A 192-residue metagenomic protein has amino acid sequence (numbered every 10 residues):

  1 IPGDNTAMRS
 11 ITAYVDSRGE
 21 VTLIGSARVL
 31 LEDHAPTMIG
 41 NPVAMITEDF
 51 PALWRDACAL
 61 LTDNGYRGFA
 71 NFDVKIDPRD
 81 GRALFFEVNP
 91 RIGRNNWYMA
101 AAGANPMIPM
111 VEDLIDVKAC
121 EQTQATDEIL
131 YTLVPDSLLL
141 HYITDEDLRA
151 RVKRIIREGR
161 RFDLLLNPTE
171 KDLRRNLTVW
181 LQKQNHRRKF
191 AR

Functional and structural regions predicted by a protein language model:
I1-A35, E48-R55, I76, R82-L84: Phosphate-binding site of ATP-dependent enzymes
T12, C58, M107-V111: Predominant activation on well-ordered alpha-helical scaffold segments within soluble catalytic domains
L30-P42, N89-G103: Glycine-rich phosphate/pyrophosphate-binding beta-alpha loops
H34-P42, I46-V74: Oxyanion-binding "anion nests"
T47, P51, A100-N105: Short, conserved loop/turn and helix-capping segments at secondary-structure boundaries that abut family-defining
R55, F86, N105-P109: Feature representing long, continuous alpha-helical segments
L61-W97: Conserved metal-phosphate-binding beta-hairpin within the catalytic cores of diverse ATP-dependent phosphoryl-transfer
I108, E112-R192: Peripheral (often C-terminal) accessory segments that flank ATP-dependent C-N-forming ligase machineries
